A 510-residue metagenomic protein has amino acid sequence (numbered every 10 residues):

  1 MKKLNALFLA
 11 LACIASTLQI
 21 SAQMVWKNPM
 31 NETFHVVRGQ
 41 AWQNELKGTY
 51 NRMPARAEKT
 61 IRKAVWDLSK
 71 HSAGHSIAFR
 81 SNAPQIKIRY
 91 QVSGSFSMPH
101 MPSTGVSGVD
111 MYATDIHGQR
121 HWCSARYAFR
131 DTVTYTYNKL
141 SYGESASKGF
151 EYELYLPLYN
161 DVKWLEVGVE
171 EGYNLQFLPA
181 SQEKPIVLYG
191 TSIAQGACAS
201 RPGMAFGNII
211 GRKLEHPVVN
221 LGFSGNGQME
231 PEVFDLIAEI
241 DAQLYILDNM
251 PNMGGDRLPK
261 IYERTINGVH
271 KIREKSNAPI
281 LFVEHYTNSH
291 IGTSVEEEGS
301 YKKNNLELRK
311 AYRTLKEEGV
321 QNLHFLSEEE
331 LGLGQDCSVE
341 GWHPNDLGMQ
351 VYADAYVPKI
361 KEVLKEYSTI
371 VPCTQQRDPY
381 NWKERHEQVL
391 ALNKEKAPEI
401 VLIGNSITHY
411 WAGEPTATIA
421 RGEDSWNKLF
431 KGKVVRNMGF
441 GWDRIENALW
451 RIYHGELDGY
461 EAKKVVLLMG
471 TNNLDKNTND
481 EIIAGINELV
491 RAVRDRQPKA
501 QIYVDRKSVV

Functional and structural regions predicted by a protein language model:
M1, P231-Y367, A420-V434, W450-V510: Alpha-helical cap/lid subdomain in secreted, periplasmic, or secretory-pathway luminal O-acyl-processing enzymes
K2-L7, I20-P185, V357-I403, I407-K428: N-terminal secretory targeting modules
F8-S16: Bacterial N-terminal signal peptides
M98-H100, G196-M204, E298-K302, G413-R421: Glycine- and acidic-residue-enriched helix-capping/strand-helix junction motifs
F177-I246, M250-Y262, E399: Conserved, compact domain cores that house catalytic/ligand-binding motifs in diverse enzymes and effector modules
G196, G334-Q335, H409-E414, R444-N447: Short, solvent-exposed loop/turn elements at domain surfaces
P217-G225, L429-W442: A short beta-strand-loop structural module common to alpha/beta enzyme folds
N226-D235, E384, R444-W450: Structural motif
